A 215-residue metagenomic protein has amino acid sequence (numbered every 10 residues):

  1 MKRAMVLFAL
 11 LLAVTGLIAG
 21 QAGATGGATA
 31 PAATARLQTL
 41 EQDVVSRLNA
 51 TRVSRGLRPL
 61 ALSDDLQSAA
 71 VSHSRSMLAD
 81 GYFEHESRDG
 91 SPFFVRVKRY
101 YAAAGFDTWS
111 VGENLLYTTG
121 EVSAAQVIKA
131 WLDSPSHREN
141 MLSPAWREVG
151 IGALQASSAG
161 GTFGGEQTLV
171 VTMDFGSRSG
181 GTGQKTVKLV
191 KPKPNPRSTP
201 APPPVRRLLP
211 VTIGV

Functional and structural regions predicted by a protein language model:
R3, G23-G26, Y117-V215: Disulfide-stabilized extracellular recognition modules
L7-L17: Bacterial N-terminal signal peptides
A19-Q21: N-terminal signal peptide c-region/cleavage motif recognized by signal peptidases
T25-D80: A short alpha-helix/helix-coil micro-patch that ends at or immediately precedes a cysteine
T39, L57, P92, S110-G112 (+2 more regions): Extracytoplasmic
S54-A69, G81-S91, R138-A153: Surface-exposed patches in mature extracellular/periplasmic domains of secreted proteins
S68-E121, S143: Short, surface-exposed glycine/acidic/tryptophan-bearing loops
